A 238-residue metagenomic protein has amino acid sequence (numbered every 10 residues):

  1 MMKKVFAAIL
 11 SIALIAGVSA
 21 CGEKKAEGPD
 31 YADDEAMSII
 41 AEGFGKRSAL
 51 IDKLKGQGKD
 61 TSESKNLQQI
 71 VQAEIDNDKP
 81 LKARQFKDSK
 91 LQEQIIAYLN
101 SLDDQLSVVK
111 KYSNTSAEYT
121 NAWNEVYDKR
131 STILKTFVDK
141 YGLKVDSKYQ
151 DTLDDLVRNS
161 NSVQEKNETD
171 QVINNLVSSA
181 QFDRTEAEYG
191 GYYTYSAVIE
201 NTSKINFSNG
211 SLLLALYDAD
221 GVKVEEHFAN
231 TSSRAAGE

Functional and structural regions predicted by a protein language model:
M1-V5, I9: Positively charged n-region of N-terminal signal peptides that target proteins for export
A16-A20: C-terminal motif of bacterial Sec signal peptides marking the signal peptidase cleavage site
G22-Q72: Immediate post-signal-peptide N-terminus of mature secreted/exported proteins
L67-T136, L214: Long, amphipathic, charge-rich alpha-helical segments that form helical bundles/coiled-coils
G142-Y192: Transition segment at domain starts
I199-K204: Asparagine-centered strand-capping/turn motif at beta-strand->loop junctions
I205-N209, K223-V224: Short acidic/proline- and small/hydrophobic-mixed sequence motifs that coincide with surface turns and coil-to-beta
V222-E238: Short, solvent-exposed, Trp/other aromatic-anchored flexible loops in extracytoplasmic proteins
